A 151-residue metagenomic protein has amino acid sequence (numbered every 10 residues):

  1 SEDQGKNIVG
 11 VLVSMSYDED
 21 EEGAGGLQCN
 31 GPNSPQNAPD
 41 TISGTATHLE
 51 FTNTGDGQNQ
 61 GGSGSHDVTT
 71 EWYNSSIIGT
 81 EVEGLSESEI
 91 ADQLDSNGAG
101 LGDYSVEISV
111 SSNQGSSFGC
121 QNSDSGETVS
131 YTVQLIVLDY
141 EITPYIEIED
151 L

Functional and structural regions predicted by a protein language model:
S1-G79, G100-G102, V110-N113: Acidic, Ser/Thr/Pro-rich low-complexity intrinsically disordered segments
P32-P35, G44, H48, Q93-L151: C-terminal edge strands of extracellular/lumenal beta-sandwich accessory domains
G79-G98: Signal that preferentially marks extracellular ectodomain short beta-strand elements of beta-sandwich modules
